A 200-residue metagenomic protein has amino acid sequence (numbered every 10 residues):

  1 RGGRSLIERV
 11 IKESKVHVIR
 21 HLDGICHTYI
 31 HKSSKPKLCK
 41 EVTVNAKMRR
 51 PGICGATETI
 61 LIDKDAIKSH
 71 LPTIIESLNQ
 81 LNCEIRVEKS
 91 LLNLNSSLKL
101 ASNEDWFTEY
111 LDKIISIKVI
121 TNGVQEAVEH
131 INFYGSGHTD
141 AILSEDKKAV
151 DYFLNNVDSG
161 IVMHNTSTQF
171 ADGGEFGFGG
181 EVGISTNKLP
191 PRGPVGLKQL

Functional and structural regions predicted by a protein language model:
R1-G2: Active-site phosphate-binding strand-loop segment of PLP-dependent enzymes
I7-D112, H164: ALDH superfamily catalytic-core signature
S102-L200: Conserved C-terminal structural/oligomerization subdomain of aldehyde/semialdehyde dehydrogenase
